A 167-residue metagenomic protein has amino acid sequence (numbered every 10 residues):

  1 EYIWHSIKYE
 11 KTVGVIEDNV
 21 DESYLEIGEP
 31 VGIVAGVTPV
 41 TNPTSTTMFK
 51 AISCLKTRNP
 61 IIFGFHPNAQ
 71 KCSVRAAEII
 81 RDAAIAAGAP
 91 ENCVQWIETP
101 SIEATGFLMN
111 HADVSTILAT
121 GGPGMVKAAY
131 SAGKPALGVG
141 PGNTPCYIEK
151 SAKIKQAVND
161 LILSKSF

Functional and structural regions predicted by a protein language model:
E1-Y24: N-terminal Rossmann-like NAD(P)+-binding subdomain of aldehyde/semialdehyde dehydrogenases
Y24-P30, L55, A86-P90, L108-A112 (+3 more regions): Solvent-exposed alpha-helices and their adjacent loops that cap or buttress functional pockets in soluble metabolic
E29, T44-Q95: A glycine-rich phosphate/pyrophosphate-binding beta-strand-loop-alpha-helix module
T38, G64-P67, G140, E149-K150: Short beta->alpha connector loops at strand-helix junctions that form conserved, small/polar/Pro-enriched
M48, K56, V126-F167: ALDH superfamily catalytic-core signature
E103-G106, M125: Short acidic active-site motifs
